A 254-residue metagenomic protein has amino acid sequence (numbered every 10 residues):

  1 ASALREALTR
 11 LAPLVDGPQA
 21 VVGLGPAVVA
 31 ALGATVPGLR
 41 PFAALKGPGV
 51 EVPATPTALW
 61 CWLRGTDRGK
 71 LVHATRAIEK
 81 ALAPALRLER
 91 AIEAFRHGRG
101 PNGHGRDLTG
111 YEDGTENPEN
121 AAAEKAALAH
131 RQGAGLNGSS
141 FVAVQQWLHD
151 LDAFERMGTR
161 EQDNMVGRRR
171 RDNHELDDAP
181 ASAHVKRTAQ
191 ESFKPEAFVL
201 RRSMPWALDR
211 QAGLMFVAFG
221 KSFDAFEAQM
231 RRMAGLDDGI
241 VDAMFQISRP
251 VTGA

Functional and structural regions predicted by a protein language model:
A1-A254: Long, histidine/aromatic-enriched segments associated with O2/redox biology
